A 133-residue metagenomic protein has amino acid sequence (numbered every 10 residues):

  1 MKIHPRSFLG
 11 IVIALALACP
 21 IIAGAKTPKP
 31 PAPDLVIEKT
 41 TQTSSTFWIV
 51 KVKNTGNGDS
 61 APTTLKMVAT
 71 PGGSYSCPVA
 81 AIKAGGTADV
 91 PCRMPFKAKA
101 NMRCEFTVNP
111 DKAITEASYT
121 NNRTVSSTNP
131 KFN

Functional and structural regions predicted by a protein language model:
K2-I11: Bacterial N-terminal signal peptides that target proteins for export
G10-P20: Bacterial N-terminal signal peptides
G24-N133: Extracellular/luminal regions of secreted and cell-surface proteins that mediate adhesion/ECM remodeling
